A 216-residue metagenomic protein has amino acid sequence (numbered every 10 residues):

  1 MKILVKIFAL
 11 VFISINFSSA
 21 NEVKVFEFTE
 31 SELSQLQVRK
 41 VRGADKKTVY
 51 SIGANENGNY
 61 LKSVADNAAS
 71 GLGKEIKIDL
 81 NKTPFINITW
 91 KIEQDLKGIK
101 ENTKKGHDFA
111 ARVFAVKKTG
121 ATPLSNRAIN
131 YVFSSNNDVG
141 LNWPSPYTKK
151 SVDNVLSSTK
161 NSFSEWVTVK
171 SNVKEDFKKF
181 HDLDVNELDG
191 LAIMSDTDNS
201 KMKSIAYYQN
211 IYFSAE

Functional and structural regions predicted by a protein language model:
K2-L10: Sec-dependent signal peptide recognition, specifically the positively charged N-region followed immediately by
A9-S18: Hydrophobic h-region of N-terminal signal peptides that target proteins for export in Gram-negative bacteria
A20-G43: Extracellular carbohydrate-recognition regions
F28, L191, Q209-F213: Extracellular beta-strand elements of beta-rich domains used for carbohydrate recognition/degradation or cell-matrix
T48-G71: Short carbohydrate-recognition loop motifs
E75-I86, K160-F163, D184: Extracellular/lumenal carbohydrate-interaction signature centered on repeated Trp-anchored short motifs
E93-S162, M202-Y207: Extracellular ligand-binding interfaces
D108-V113, K149-K150, V155-T159, F163-K203: Extracellular beta-strand ligand-recognition surfaces/modules
